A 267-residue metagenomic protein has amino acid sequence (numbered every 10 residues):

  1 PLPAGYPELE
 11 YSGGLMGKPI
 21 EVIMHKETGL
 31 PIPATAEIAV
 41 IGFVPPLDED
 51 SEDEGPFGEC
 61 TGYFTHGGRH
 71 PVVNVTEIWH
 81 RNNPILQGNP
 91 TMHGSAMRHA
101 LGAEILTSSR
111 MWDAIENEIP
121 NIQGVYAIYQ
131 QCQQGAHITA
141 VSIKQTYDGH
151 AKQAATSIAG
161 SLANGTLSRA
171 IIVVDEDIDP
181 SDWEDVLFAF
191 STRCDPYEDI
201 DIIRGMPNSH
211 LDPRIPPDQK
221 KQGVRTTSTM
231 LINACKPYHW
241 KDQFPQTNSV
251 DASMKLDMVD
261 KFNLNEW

Functional and structural regions predicted by a protein language model:
P1-W267: Charged, compositionally biased interaction regions
